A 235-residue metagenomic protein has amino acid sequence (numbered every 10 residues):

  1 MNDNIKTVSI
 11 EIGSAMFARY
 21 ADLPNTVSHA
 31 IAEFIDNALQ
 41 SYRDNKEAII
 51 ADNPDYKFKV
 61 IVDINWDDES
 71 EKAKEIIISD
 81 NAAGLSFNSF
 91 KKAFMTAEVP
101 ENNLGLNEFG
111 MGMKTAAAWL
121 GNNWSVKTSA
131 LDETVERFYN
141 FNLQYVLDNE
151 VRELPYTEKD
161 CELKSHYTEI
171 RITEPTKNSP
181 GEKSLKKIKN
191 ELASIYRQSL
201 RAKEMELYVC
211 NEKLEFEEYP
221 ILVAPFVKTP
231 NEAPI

Functional and structural regions predicted by a protein language model:
M1-K59, N88-K91: Bergerat-fold GHKL ATPase/HATPase_c domain
A21, N25, A83-F87, N178-K186: Ordered, soluble secondary-structure elements with a strong preference for glycine-centered loop motifs and nearby
A30-F34, S89-T96, W119, K187-E191: Alpha-helical scaffold elements adjacent to nucleotide-binding pockets in ATP/GTP-utilizing enzyme cores
E33, N37-S41, N81, T96 (+3 more regions): Generic, well-ordered alpha-helical scaffold segments in large soluble proteins
L39-N103: Conserved beta-strand-loop-beta-strand hairpin that lines the nucleotide-binding pocket of ATP/GTP-utilizing enzymes
D44, S129, Y219: Surface loops and adjacent helix of pleckstrin homology
P100-E215: GHKL-type ATPase core
E215-I235: GHKL/Histidine-kinase-like ATPase module
